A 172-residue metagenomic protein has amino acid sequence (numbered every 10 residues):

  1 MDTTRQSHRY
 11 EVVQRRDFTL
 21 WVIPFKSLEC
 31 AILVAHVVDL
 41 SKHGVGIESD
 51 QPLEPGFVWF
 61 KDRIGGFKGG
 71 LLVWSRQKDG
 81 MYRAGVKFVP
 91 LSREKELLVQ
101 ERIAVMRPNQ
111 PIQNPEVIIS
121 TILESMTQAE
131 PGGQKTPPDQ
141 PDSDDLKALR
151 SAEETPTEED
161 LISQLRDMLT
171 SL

Functional and structural regions predicted by a protein language model:
M1-L172: Structured alpha-helical
